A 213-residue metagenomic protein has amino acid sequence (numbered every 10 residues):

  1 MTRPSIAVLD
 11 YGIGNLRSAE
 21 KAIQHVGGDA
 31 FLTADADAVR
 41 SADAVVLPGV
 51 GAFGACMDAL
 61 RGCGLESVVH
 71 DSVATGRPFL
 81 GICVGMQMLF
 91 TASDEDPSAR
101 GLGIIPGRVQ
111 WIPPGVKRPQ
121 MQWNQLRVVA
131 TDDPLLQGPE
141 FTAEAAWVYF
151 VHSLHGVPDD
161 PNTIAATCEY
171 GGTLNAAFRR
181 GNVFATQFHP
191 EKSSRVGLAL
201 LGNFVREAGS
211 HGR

Functional and structural regions predicted by a protein language model:
R3, T186-R213: Acyltransferase
I6-V26, E191: N-terminal beta1-alpha1 ligand-phosphate binding loop
D29-A30, V109: Generic structural signal for residues in well-ordered beta-strands
A42: An anion/phosphate-binding loop that grips the pyrophosphate of nucleotide cofactors and donors
G51-N124: Cysteine-nucleophile active-site neighborhood
A92-Y170: Pocket-forming structural segment of enzyme catalytic cores
A145, R179-F184: Beta-strand-turn-beta hairpins that frame and shape the catalytic cleft of phosphate-ester-processing enzymes
G172-R179: Short, surface-exposed beta-strand/loop micro-motifs that present aromatic residues
